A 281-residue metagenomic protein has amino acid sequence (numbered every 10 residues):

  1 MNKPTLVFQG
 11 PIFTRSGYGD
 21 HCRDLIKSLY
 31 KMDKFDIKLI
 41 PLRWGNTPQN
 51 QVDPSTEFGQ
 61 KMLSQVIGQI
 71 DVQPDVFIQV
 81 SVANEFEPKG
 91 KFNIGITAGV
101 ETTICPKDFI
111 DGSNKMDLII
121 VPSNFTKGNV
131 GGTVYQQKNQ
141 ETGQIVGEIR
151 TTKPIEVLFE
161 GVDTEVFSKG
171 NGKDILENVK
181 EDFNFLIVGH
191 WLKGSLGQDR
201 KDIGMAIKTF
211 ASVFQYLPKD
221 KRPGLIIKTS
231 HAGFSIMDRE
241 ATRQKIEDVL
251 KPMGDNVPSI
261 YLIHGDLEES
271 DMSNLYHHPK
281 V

Functional and structural regions predicted by a protein language model:
M1-V76, P218-K219, G224: N-terminal pre-catalytic "stem/leader" segment of glycosyltransferase-like enzymes
V7-Q9, N46-G131, S270-D271: Extended catalytic core of nucleotide-activated donor transferases of GT-like folds
F8-G10, K38-P41, I78-S81, F159 (+2 more regions): Short beta-strand segments
I12-R15, I26, L42-T47, V82-F86 (+7 more regions): Short, solvent-exposed loop/turn segments at secondary-structure junctions
H21-R23, K27-S28, T164-H278: Conserved catalytic-core segment of nucleotide-activated headgroup transferases in glycan assembly
L63-Q69, T133-P154, R239-Y261: Short mixed-charge
L118-K169: Donor nucleotide-sugar binding/catalytic pocket of nucleotide-sugar-dependent glycosyltransferases
